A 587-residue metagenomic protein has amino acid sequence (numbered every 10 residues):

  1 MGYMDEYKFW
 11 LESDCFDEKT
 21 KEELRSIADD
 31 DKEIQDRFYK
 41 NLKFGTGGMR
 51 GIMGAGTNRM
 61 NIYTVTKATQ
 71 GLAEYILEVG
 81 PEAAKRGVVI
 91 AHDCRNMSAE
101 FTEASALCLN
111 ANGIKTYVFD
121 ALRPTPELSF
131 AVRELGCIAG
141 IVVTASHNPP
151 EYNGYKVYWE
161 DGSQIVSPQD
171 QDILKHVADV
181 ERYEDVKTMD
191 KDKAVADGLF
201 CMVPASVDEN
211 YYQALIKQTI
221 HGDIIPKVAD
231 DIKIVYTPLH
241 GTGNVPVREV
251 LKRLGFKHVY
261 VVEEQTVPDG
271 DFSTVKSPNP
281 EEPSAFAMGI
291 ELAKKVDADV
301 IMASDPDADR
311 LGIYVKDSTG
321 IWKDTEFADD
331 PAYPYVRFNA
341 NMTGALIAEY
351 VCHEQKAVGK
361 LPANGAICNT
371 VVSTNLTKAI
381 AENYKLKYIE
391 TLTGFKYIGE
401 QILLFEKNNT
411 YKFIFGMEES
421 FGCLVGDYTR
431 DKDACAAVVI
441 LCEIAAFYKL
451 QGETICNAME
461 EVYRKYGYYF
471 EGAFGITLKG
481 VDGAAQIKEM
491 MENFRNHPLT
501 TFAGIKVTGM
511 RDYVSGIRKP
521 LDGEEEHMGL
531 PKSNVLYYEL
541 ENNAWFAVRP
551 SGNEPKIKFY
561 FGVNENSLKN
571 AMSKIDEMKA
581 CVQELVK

Functional and structural regions predicted by a protein language model:
D5-S105, A194, G198-A229, T242: An N-terminal, well-structured beta->alpha segment
E33-F38, L42, N153-A287, E291-A293: Gly/Ser/Thr-enriched, mixed-charge loops and adjacent short helices that form phosphate/oxyanion-binding elements
F38-N58, A145-N148, I234, P238-V250 (+4 more regions): Conserved phosphate/anionic-ligand binding catalytic regions in large, soluble enzymes, centered on
R86-D93, K233-Y236, V245, L424 (+1 more regions): Short glycine-rich or small-residue beta-strand-to-loop segments that form or flank ligand, phosphate, metal/Fe-S
V89-Y152, K252-I313, S318: N-terminal small/polar loop signature for handling phosphorylated ligands or for N-terminal nucleophile
F101-L109, Y152-W159, D309-A340, T377: Short Gly/Thr/Asp-enriched flexible loops that form oxyanion-binding sites at enzyme active sites
Y158-T188, A340-N364, N369-T377, A434 (+1 more regions): Glycine-rich phosphate-binding loop plus the immediately following alpha-helix
K294, A298-V300, K323-P334, E354-R549 (+3 more regions): Phosphate-binding and adjacent anionic-ligand microenvironments
